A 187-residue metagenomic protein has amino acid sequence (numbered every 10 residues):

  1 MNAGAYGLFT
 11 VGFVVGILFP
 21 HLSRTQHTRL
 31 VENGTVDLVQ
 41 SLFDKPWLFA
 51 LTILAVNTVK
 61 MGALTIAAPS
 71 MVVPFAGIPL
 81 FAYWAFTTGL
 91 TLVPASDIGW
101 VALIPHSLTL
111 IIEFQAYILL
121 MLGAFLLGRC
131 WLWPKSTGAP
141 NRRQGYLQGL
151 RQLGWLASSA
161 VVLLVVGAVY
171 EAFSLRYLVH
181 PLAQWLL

Functional and structural regions predicted by a protein language model:
M1-T28: N-terminal signal-anchor transmembrane alpha helix
Y6, P105-M121: Alpha-helical transmembrane segments
L8, G12, G16, K60 (+4 more regions): Alpha-helical transmembrane segments of multipass membrane proteins
I17-L22, A68-P94: Transmembrane alpha-helix/helix-exit interface in multi-pass inner-membrane proteins
S23-L42, T87-L90, S96-A102: Membrane-interface interhelical connector segments
V39-T65: Interfacial helix-start motif at the membrane-water boundary
F81-I112, S159-A168: Hydrophobic alpha-helical transmembrane segments of integral membrane proteins
G123-L187: Terminal transmembrane helical module of multi-pass membrane proteins
